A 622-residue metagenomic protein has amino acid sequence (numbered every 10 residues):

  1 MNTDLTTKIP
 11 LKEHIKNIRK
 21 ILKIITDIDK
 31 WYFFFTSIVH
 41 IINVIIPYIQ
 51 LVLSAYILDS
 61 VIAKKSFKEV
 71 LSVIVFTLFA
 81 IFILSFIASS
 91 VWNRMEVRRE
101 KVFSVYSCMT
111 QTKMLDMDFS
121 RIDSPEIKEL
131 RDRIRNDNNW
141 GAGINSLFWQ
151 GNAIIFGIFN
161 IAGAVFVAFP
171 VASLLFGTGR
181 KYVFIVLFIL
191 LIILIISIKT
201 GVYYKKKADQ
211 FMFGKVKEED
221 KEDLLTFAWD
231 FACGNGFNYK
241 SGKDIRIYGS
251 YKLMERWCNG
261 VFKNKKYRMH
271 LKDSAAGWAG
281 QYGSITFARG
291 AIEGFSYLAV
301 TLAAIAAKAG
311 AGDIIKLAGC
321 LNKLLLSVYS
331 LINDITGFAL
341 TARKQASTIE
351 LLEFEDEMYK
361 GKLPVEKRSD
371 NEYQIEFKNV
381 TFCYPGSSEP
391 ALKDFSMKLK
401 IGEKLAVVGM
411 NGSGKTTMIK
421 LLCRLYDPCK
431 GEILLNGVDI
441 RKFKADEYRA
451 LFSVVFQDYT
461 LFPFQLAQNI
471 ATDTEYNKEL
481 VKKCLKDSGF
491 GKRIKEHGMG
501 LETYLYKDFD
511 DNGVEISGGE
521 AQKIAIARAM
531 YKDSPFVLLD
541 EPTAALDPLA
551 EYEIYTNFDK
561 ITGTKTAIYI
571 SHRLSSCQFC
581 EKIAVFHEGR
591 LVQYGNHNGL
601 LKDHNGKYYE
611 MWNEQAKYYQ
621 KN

Functional and structural regions predicted by a protein language model:
M1-I45, E69, V91-M95, I127-A162 (+4 more regions): Membrane-integrated ABC transporters
M1-R19, E100-N145, E222-D273, A342-E355 (+1 more regions): Extended non-transmembrane interhelical loops and adjacent amphipathic helices of multipass membrane proteins
I46-Y56, G151-K206, K263-G319, I375: A hydrophobic transmembrane-helix motif
F295-S296, I314-E353: Cytosolic ends of transmembrane helices, especially the final helix of ABC transmembrane type-1 domains
P390, P428, L434, G491-I524 (+2 more regions): ABC-fold ATPase nucleotide-binding domain signature/coupling loops
L422-C423: Helix-to-loop junction immediately C-terminal to a conserved catalytic motif
E432-L434, R449, A467-D511, Y555-T556 (+2 more regions): ABC ATPase nucleotide-binding domain helical subdomain, centered on the C-loop/LSGGQ "ABC signature"
G500, T556, R573, Q578-N622: C-terminal portion of ABC ATPase nucleotide-binding domains
